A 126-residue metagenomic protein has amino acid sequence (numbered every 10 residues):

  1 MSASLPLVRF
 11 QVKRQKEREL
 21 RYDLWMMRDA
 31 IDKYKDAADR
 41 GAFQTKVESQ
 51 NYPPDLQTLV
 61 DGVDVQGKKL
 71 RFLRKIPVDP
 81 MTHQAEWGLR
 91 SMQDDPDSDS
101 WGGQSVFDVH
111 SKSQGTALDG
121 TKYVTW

Functional and structural regions predicted by a protein language model:
M1-R14: C-terminal juxtamembrane segment of a hydrophobic transmembrane alpha-helix
S2-S4, R18, T58: Functionally constrained cores in energy, signaling, and assembly domains
L5, L24, I31: Short amphipathic alpha-helical/adjacent loop interface patches that line ligand and macromolecule-binding sites
Q11-W25: Juxtamembrane membrane-water interface segments immediately C-terminal to a transmembrane helix
D29-W126: Low-complexity, acidic interaction segments enriched in glycine
